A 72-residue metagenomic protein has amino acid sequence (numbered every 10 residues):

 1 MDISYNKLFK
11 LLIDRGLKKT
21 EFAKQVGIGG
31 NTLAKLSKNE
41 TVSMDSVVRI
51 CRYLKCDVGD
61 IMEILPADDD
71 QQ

Functional and structural regions predicted by a protein language model:
M1-K18: A short, Lys/Arg-rich alpha-helix, primarily the initiator
D2, K10, E63-Q72: Short, charged recognition helix plus adjacent turn of helix-turn-helix-like nucleic-acid-binding domains
F22-A23: Short alpha-helical "recognition helix" segments of helix-turn-helix
I28-V42: Recognition helix of helix-turn-helix/homeodomain-like DNA-binding domains that insert into the DNA major groove
S37, L54, L65: DNA major-groove recognition helix of helix-turn-helix
N39-R52: Short, basic-rich loop-to-helix N-cap that marks the start of a DNA-contacting helix
